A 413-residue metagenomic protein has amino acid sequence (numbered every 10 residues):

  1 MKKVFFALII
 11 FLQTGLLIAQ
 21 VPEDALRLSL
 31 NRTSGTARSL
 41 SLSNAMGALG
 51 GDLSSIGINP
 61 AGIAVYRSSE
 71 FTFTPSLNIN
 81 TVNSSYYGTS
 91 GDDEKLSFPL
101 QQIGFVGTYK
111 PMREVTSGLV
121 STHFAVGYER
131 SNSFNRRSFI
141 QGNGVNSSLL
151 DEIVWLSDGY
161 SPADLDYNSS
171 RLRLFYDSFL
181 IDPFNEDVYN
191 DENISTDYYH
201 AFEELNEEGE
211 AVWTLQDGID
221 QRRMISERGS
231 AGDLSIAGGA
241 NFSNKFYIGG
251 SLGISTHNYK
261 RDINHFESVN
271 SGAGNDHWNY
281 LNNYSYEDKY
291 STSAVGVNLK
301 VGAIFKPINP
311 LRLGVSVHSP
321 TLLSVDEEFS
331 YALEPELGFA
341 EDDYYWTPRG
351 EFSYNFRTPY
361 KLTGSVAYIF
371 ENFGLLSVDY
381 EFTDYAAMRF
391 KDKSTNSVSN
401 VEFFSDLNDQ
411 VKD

Functional and structural regions predicted by a protein language model:
M1-A25: Bacterial Sec-dependent N-terminal signal peptides
I9, Y66, K260: Active-site-proximal flexible loops/turns
F11-L12, S68, E381: Hydrophobic alpha-helical membrane-insertion segments
Q20-S34, T108-D413: Outer-membrane beta-barrel porins/channels
L30-A48: N-terminal targeting signals for Sec/Tat export/insertion, comprising classic cleavable signal peptides
A37, L49-I58, A64-V145, G232: Outer-membrane beta-barrel translocator/receptor signature
A61-G62, F242: Short amphipathic alpha-helices and their capping/turn segments at secondary-structure boundaries
